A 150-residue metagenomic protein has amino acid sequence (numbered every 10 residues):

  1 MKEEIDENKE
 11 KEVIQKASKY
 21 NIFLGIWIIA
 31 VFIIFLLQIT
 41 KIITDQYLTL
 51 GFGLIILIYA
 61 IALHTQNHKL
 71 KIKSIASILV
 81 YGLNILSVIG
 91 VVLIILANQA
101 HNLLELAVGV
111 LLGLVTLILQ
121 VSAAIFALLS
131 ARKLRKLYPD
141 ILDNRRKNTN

Functional and structural regions predicted by a protein language model:
M1-I33: Cytosolic juxtamembrane helix and N-cap/initiation of the first transmembrane helix
I5-S18, T40-T44, T65-I75, A100-L111: Juxtamembrane loop-transmembrane helix junctions in multi-pass integral membrane proteins, especially the extracellular
E10-Y20, I85-L86, I118-L134: Long amphipathic alpha-helices with heptad-repeat character, especially coiled-coil-forming segments used
F23-I26, L48-G51, A76-L86, V108-V115 (+1 more regions): Physicochemical signature of membrane-embedded alpha-helices that form the seven-helix bundle of GPCRs, emphasizing
A30-V31, K41-L63, N84-G90, Q120: Generic alpha-helical transmembrane segments
I42-L48, I89-T116, Y138: Interfacial non-cytosolic loop connecting adjacent transmembrane helices
Y59-I95: Loop-to-transmembrane helix junctions at the membrane interface
I61-L70, V121-N150: Cytosolic juxtamembrane helix at the C-terminal end of the final transmembrane segment
